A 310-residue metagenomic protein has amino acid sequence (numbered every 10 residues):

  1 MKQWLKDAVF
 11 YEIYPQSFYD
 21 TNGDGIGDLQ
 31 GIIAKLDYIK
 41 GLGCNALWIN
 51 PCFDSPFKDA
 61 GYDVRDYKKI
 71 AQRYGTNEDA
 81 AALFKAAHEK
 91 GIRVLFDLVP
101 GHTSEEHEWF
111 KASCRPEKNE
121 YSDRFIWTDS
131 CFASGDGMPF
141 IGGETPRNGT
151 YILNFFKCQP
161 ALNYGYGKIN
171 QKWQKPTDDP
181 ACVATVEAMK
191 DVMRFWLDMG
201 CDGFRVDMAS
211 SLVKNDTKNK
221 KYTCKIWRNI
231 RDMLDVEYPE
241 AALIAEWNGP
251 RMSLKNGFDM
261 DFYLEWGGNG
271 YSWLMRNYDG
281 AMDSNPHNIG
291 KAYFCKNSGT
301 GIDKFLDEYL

Functional and structural regions predicted by a protein language model:
M1-K190, R194-F195, D202: N-terminal structural segment of carbohydrate-active enzymes
Q16-S17, Y38, D63, R93 (+5 more regions): A generic short-segment signal for beta-strand/edge and adjacent turn/coil regions
D20, E105, V213-N215, L254: Short, function-defining helix-loop hinge/capping sites that tune catalysis or transport
N77, K220, Y263-G267: Residue-level signal for threonine
E105-F140, R231-D232, V236-L310: Conserved alpha/beta catalytic core and glycan-binding cleft of carbohydrate-active enzymes
Y166-R251: Active-site neighborhood of glycoside hydrolase catalytic domains
